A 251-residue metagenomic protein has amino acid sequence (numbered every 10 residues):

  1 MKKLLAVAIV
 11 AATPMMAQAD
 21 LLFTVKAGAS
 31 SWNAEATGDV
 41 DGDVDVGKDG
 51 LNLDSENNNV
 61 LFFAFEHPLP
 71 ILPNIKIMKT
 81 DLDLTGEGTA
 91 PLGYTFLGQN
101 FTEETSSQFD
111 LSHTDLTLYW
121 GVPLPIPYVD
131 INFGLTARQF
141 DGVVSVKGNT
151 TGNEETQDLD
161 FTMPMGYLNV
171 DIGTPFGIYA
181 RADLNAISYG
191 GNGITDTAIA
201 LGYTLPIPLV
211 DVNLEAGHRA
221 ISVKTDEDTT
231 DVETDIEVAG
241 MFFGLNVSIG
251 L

Functional and structural regions predicted by a protein language model:
M1-F23, G250-L251: Cleavable N-terminal export/targeting peptides
M16-A29, A34-A36: Outer-membrane beta-barrel biogenesis signature
A17-F23, P68-N74, P123-I131, T174-G177 (+2 more regions): Short loop/turn motifs that connect adjacent beta-strands in outer-membrane beta-barrel proteins
K26-S30, K76-T80, N132-R138, R181-N185 (+2 more regions): Transmembrane beta-strands of outer-membrane beta-barrel proteins
A29, L61-H67, L116-V122, L135-A137 (+4 more regions): Residues on the lipid-exposed face of transmembrane beta-strands in outer-membrane beta-barrel proteins
N33-N58, K79-H113, F140-F161, I187-G190 (+1 more regions): Extracellular/periplasm-exposed beta-strand and loop segments of Gram-negative cell-envelope proteins, dominated by
P127, D160-T162, N185-T197: Solvent-exposed loop/turn segments connecting transmembrane beta-strands in outer-membrane beta-barrel proteins
D211-L251: Outer-membrane beta-barrel translocator/channel fold
